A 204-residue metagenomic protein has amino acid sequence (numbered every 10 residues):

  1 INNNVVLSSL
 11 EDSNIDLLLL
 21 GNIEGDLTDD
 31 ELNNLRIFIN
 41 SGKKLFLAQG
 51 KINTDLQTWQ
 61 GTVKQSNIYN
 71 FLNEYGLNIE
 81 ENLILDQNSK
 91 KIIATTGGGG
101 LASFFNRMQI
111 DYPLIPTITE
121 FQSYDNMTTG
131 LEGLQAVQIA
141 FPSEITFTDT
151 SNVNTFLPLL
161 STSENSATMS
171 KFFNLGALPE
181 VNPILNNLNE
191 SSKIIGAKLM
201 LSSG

Functional and structural regions predicted by a protein language model:
I1-G204: Acidic, S/T/G-rich, low-cysteine, solvent-exposed domains in lumenal/extracellular/periplasmic regions of secretory
